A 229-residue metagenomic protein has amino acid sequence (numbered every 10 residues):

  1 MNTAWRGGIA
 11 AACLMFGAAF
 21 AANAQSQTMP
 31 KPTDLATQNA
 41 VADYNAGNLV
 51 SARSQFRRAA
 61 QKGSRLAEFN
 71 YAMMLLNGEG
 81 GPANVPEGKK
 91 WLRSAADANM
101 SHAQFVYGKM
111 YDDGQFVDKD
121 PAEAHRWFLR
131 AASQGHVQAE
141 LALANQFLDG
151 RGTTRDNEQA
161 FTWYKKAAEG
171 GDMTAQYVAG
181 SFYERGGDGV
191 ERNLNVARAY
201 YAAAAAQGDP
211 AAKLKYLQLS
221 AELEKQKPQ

Functional and structural regions predicted by a protein language model:
M1-A10: Bacterial N-terminal signal peptides that target proteins for export
Q27-T33, E191-Q229: Terminal, low-structured helical/coil segments at or just beyond the last alpha-helical repeat
K31, G47, Q61-R65, N77-E79 (+10 more regions): Short helix-capping/linker turns of helical repeat alpha-solenoids
D34-K62: Alpha-helical segment of the N-proximal tetratricopeptide repeat
A36-D43, N70-N77, V106-D113, A142-D149 (+2 more regions): Hydrophobic face of amphipathic alpha-helices that form TPR/SEL1-like repeat modules and related alpha-solenoid
A46-S54, P82-W91, D118-W127, T154-W163 (+1 more regions): Structural signature of tandem alpha-helical TPR/SEL1-like repeats, specifically the intra-repeat loop/turn
R58-A59, S94-A95, R130-A131, K166-A167 (+1 more regions): Canonical positions in the second alpha-helix
F69-Y71, H102-Y107, P121, Q138-A142 (+4 more regions): Alpha-solenoid helical repeat scaffolds
